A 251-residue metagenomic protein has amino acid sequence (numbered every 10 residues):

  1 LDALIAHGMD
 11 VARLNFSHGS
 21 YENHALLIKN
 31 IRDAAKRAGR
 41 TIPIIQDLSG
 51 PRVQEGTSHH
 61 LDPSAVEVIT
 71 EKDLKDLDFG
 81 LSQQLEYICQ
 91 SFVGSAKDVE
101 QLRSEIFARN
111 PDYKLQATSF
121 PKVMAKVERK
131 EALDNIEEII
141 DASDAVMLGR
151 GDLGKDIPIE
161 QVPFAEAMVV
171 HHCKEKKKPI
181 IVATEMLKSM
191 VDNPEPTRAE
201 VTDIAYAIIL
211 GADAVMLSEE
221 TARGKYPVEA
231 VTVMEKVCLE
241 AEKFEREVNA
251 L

Functional and structural regions predicted by a protein language model:
L1-L251: Non-catalytic helical/linker scaffolds that mediate oligomerization, partner binding, and domain coupling around large
